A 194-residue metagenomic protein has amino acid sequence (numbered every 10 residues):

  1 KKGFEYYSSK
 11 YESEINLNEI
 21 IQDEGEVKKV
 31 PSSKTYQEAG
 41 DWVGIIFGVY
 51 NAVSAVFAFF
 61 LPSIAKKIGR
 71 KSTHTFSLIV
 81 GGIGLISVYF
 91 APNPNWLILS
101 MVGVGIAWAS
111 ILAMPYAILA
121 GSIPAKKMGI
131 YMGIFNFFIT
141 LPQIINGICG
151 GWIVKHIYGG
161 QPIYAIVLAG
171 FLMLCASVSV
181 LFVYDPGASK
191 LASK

Functional and structural regions predicted by a protein language model:
Y6-A52, Y164: Loop-to-transmembrane helix entry
G40, I123-F135: Loop-to-transmembrane helix entry/capping segments in MFS-fold secondary transporters and related SLC/MFSD carriers
V56-R70, V154: Helix-to-loop junctions at the C-terminal end of transmembrane segments in multipass secondary transporters
I79-P92: C-terminal ends and interior cores of transmembrane alpha-helices in multi-pass membrane transporters/permeases
W96-S110: Hydrophobic core of transmembrane alpha-helices in multi-pass small-molecule transporters, especially MFS/SLC-type
S110-P124: Intracellular juxtamembrane helix-capping segments at the cytosolic ends of symmetry-related transmembrane helices
I145, V167-K194: Multi-pass alpha-helical transporter architecture, strongest for 12-TM Major Facilitator/SLC carriers used
W152-M173: A membrane-interface helix-boundary motif in multi-pass transporters
